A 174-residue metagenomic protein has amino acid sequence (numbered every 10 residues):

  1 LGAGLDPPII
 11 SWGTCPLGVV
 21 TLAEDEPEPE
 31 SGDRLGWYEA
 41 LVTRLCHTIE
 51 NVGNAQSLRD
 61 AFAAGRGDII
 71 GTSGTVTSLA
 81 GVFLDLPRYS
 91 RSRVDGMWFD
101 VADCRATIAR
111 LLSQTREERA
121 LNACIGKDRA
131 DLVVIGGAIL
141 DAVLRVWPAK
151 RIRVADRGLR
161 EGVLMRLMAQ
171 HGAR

Functional and structural regions predicted by a protein language model:
A3-R174: Helical "lid/coupling" subdomains associated with nucleotide-phosphate turnover
